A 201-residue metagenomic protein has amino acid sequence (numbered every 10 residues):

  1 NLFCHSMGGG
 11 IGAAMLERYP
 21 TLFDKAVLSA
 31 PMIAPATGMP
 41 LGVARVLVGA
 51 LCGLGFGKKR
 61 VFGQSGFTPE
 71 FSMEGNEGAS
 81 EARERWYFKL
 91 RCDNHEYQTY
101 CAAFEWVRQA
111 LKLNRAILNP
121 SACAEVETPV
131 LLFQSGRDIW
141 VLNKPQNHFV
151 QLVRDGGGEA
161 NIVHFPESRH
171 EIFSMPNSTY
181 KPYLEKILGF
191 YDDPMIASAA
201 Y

Functional and structural regions predicted by a protein language model:
N1-G9, S135: Conserved alpha/beta-hydrolase "nucleophile elbow" surrounding the catalytic nucleophile
M7, G12-Q98: Alpha/beta-hydrolase-fold enzymes
T21, C123-E127, V153-G156: Short, conserved loop/helix-junction motifs that constitute active-site signature segments in enzyme catalytic cores
A102-A122: Active-site nucleophile elbow and catalytic-triad environment of alpha/beta-hydrolase enzymes
V126, L132-Q134, D138: Short beta-strand/loop motif that positions the catalytic acidic residue of the alpha/beta-hydrolase fold
T128, V141-L152: Short alpha-helix in the alpha/beta-hydrolase fold that links the catalytic acid
E159-Y201: Catalytic active-site module of serine/aspartate enzymes centered on a nucleophile-bearing elbow/loop
